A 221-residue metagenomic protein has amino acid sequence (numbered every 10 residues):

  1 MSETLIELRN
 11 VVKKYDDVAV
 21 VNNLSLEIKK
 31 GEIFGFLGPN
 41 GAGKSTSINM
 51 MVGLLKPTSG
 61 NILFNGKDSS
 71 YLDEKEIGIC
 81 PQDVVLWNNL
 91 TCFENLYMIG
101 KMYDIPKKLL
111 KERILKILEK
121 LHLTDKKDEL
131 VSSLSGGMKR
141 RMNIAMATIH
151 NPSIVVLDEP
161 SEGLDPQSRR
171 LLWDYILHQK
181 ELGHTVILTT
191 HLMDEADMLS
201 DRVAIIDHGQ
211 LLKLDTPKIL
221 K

Functional and structural regions predicted by a protein language model:
G60-K75: Conserved ABC transporter NBD signature motif
Y97, K101, K108-K126: Conserved ABC ATPase "signature" region
L130-L134: Conserved ABC ATPase signature
V155-D158: Catalytic Walker B motif of ABC-type/P-loop ATPase nucleotide-binding domains
L214-D215: ABC ATPase "signature
